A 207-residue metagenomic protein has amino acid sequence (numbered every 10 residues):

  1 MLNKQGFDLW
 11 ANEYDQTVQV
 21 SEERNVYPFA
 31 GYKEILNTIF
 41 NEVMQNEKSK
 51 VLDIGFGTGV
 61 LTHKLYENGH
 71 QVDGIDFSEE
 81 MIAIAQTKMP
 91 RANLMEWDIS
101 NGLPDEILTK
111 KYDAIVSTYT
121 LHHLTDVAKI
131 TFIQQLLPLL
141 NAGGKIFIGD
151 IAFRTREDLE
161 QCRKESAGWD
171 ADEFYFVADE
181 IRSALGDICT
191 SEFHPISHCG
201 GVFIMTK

Functional and structural regions predicted by a protein language model:
M1-V43, T58-E106, F147-T206: Class I (Rossmann-like) S-adenosyl-L-methionine-dependent methyltransferase catalytic domain, capturing the SAM-binding
W10, K111-D113: Glycine/serine-rich loop-strand microenvironments at binding/catalytic pocket rims
Q45-E47, I107-K110: Glycine-rich phosphate-binding loop signature in dinucleotide/nucleotide-binding domains
K48-G55: Conserved class I S-adenosyl-L-methionine
V116: A conserved beta-strand element that flanks and buttresses the S-adenosyl-L-methionine
Y119-H123: Short catalytic micro-motifs in class I SAM-dependent methyltransferases
I130-A142: A short glycine-rich, Lys/Arg-flanked "PGG" loop and its adjoining helix->strand segment in the class I
